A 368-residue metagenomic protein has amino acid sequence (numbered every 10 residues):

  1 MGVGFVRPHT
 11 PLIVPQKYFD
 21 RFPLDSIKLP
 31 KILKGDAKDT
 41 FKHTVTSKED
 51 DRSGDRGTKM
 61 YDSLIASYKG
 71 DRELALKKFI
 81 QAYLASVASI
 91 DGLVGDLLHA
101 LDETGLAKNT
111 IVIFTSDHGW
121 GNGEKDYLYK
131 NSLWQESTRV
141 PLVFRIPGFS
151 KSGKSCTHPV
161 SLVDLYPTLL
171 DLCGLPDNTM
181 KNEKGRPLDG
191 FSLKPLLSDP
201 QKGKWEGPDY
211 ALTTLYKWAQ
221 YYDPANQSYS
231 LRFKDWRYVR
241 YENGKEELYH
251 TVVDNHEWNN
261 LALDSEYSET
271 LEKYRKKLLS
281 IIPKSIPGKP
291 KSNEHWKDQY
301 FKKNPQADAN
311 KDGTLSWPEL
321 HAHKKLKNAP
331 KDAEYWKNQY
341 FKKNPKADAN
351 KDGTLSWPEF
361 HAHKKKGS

Functional and structural regions predicted by a protein language model:
M1-P159, L172-G185, R240, N255-E257 (+1 more regions): Active-site-proximal cap/lid insertion segments
D50-K78, S86, K202, L261-Q306 (+4 more regions): Long, internal low-complexity/basic segments
S89, L93, D164, T168 (+1 more regions): Charged catalytic carboxylate motif
H118-E124, K151, V163-Y166, D171-E247 (+3 more regions): C-terminal cap/loop subdomain of S1 sulfatases and analogous C-terminal strand-loop tails that border
F144-I146, L169, C173, L197 (+2 more regions): Hydrophobic aliphatic residues
Q227-Y229, P305, P345: Residue-level detector of beta-strand structural context in well-folded domains
